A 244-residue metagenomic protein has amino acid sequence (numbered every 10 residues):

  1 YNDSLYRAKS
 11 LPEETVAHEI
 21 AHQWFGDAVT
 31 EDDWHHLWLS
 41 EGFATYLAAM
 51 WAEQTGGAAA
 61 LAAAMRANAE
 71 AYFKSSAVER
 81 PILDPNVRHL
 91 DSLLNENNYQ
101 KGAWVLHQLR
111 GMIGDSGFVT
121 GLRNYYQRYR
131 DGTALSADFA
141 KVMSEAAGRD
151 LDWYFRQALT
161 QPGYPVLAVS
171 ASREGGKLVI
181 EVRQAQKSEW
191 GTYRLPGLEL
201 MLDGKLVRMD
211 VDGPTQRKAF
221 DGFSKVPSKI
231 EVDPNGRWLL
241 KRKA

Functional and structural regions predicted by a protein language model:
Y1-A185, K205: Hydrophobic alpha-helical and helix-loop surface patches within well-folded domains that function as non-catalytic
S10, L47, W190-G191, L240-K241: Short helix/loop capping segments that flank catalytic or ligand/cofactor-binding pockets
L151-D152, P165-P234: Beta-strand-rich binding/interaction modules
P234-K243: Short acidic/polar inter-strand loop motif in beta-rich domains
